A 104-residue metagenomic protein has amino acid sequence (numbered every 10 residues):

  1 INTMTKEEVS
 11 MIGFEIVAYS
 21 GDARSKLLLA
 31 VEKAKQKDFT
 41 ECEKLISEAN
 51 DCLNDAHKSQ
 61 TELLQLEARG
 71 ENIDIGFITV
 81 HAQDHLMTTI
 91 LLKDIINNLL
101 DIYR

Functional and structural regions predicted by a protein language model:
I1-R104: Terminal alpha-helical segments
